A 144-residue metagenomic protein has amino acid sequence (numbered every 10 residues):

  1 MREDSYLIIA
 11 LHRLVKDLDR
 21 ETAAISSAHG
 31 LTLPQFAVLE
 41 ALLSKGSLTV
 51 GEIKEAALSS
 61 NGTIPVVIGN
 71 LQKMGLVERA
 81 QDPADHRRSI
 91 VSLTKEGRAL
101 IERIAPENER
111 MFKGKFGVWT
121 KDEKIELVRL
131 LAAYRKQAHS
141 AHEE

Functional and structural regions predicted by a protein language model:
M1, K121-E144: C-terminal regulatory/oligomerization modules of transcriptional regulators
M1-H29, L76: N-terminal leader segment of winged-helix/HTH proteins
E3, L31, L42, L93 (+1 more regions): Residue-level marker of regulatory loop/turn positions in helix-turn-helix DNA-binding domains and in histidine
A10, E21, A37-E40, A99 (+1 more regions): Pre-recognition alpha-helix immediately N-terminal to the DNA-recognition helix within helix-turn-helix or winged-helix
H12, E40-S44, A105, A132: Short, locally clustered residues in the helix-turn-helix/winged-helix DNA-binding domain
V15, I101, R135-A138: A structural signal for well-ordered alpha-helices, especially hydrophobic packing surfaces of coiled-coils
K16, R20-T63: N-terminal helix-turn-helix DNA-binding core of bacterial DNA-binding proteins
D19, G69-A132: Charged, amphipathic alpha-helical coiled-coil/dimerization segments
